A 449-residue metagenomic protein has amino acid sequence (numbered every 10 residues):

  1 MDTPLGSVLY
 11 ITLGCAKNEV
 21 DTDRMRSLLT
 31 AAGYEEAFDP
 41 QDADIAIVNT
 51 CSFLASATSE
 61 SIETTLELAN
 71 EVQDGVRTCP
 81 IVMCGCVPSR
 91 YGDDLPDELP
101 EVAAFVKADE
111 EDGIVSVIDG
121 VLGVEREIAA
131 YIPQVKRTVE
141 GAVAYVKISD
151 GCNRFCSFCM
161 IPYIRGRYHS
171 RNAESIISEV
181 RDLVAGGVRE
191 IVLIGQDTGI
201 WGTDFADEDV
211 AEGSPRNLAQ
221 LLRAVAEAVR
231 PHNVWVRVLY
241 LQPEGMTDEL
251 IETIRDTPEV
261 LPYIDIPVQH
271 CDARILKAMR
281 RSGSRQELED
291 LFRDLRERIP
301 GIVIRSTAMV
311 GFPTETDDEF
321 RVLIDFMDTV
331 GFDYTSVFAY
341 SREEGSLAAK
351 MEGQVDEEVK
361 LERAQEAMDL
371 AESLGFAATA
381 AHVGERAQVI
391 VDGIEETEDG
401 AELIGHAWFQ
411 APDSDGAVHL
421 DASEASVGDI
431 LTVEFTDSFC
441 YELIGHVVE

Functional and structural regions predicted by a protein language model:
M1-W201, N217, E249, I264 (+5 more regions): Proteins enriched for Cys/Gly/acidic motifs involved in redox and nucleic-acid/cofactor modification
I11, I194-Q196, L239-L241, P267-Q269 (+6 more regions): Generic beta-strand/beta-sheet core signal
D39-Q41, Q73-C79, G120-E125, T203-Q220 (+3 more regions): Short, glycine- and charge-enriched coil/turn segments that flank and shape catalytic ligand pockets
T78-G85, R90, A185-D318, D328: Conserved SAM/AdoMet-binding glycine-rich loop
L99-P100, V121-V124, D209-A211, I254-D256 (+1 more regions): Short, hinge-like loop/turn segments at secondary-structure boundaries
K136-R137, E252-R255, V268, T379-A381 (+2 more regions): Replace "in large, NTP-powered and nucleic-acid-processing enzymes" with "in large, NTP-powered factors and other
C156, I176, L193, V238 (+7 more regions): Conserved, mostly hydrophobic/aromatic
K350-E449: Terminal RNA-binding accessory module
